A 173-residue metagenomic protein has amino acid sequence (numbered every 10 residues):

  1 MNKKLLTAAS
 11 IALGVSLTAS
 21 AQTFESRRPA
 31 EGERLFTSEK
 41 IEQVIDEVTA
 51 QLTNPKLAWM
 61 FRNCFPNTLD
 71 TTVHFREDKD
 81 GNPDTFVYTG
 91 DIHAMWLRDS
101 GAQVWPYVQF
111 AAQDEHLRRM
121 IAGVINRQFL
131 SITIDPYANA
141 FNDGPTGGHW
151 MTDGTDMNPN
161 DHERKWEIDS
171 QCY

Functional and structural regions predicted by a protein language model:
M1-A9: Bacterial N-terminal signal peptides that target proteins for export
A9-S10, V104: A periodicity- and composition-biased signal for non-globular, repetitive helical segments
I11-S20: Hydrophobic h-region of N-terminal signal peptides that target proteins for export in Gram-negative bacteria
S16-L17, K56, R98, G123: Generic structural microfeature
Q22-R98: Low-complexity, Ser/Thr/Pro/Gly-enriched N-terminal "stalk/linker" regions
H93-I121, I125-Y173: Aromatic-rich carbohydrate-recognition surfaces in CAZymes
